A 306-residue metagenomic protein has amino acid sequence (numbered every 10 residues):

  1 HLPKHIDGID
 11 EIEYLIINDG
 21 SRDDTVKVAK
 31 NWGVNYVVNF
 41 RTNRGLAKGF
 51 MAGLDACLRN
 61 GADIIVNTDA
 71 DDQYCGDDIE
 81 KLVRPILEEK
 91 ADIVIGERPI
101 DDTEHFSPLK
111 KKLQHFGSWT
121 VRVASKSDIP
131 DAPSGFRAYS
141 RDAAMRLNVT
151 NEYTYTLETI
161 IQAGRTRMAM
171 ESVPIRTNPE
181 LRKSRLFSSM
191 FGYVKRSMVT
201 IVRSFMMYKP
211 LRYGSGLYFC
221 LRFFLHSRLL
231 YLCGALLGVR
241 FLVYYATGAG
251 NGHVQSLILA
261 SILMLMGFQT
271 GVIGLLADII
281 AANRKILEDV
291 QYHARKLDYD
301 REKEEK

Functional and structural regions predicted by a protein language model:
H1-E11: Short, acidic, metal-binding catalytic loop of nucleotide-sugar glycosyltransferases
L2, G53, D71, V94 (+5 more regions): Residue-level signature of catalytic and energy-coupling elements of molecular machines, predominantly ATP/GTP-dependent
E13, E158: Cell-envelope/extracellular polymer assembly enzymes that use nucleotide-activated donors
N18-V26, D72: A conserved acidic beta->alpha catalytic loop
W32-G33, T166: Short, structured coil segments at secondary-structure junctions
Y36, F40-R59, I64-V66, G76-Y153 (+2 more regions): Acceptor/aglycone-binding surface of glycosyltransferases and processive sugar-polymer synthases
T150, I160-K306: Hydrophobic helical membrane-anchoring modules
